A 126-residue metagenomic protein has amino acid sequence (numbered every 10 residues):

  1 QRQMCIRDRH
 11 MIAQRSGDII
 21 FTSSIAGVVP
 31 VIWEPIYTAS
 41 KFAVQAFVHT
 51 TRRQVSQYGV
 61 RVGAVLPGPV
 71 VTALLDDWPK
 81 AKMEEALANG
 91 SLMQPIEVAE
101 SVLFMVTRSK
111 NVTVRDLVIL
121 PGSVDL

Functional and structural regions predicted by a protein language model:
Q1-I6: Short, small-residue-biased leader/transition segments that mark boundaries at the very start of proteins
R7-R15: A short helix-coil junction within the Rossmann-fold of NAD(P)-dependent oxidoreductases
R9, R53-S56: Alpha-helical segment proximal to the catalytic Tyr-Lys
S24: Residue(s) in the substrate-gating loop at a strand-loop-helix junction that position the organic substrate next
V31-P35, G90: Active-site loop immediately N-terminal to the catalytic Tyr-X3-Lys motif of short-chain dehydrogenase/reductase
S40: Active-site helix of classical SDR
R61-V71: Conserved SDR Rossmann-fold cofactor-binding beta-strand/turn motif
A64-V65, E85-L126: C-terminal helical subdomain
